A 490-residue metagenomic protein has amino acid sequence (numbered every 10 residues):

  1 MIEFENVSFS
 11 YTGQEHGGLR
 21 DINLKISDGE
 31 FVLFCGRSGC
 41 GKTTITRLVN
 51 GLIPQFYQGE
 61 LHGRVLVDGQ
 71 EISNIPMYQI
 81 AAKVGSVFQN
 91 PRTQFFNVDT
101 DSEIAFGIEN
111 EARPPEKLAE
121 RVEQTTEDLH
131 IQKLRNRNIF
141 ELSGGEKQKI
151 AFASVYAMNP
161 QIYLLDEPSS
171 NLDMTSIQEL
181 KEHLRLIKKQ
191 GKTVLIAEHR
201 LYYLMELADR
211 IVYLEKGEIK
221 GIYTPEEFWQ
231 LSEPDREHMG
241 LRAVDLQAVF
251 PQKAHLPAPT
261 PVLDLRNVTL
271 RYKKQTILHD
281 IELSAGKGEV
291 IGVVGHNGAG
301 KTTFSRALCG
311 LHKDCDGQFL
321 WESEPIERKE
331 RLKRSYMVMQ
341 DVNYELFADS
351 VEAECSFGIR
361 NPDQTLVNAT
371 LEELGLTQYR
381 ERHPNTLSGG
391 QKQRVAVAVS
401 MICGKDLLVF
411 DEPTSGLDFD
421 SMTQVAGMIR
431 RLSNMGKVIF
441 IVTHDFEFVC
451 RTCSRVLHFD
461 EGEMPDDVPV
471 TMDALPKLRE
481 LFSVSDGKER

Functional and structural regions predicted by a protein language model:
C35-R37, V294-H296: The feature captures the beta-strand-to-loop junction immediately N-terminal to the Walker
N50, C309: Helix-to-loop junction immediately C-terminal to a conserved catalytic motif
E116-L134, Q364-Y379: Conserved ABC ATPase "signature" region
N138-L142, E146, H383-L387, Q391: Conserved ABC ATPase signature
Y163-D166, L408-D411: Catalytic Walker B motif of ABC-type/P-loop ATPase nucleotide-binding domains
D173, D418: ABC-family nucleotide-binding domains
E198-H199, T443-H444: H-loop/switch region of ABC-family ATPase nucleotide-binding domains
